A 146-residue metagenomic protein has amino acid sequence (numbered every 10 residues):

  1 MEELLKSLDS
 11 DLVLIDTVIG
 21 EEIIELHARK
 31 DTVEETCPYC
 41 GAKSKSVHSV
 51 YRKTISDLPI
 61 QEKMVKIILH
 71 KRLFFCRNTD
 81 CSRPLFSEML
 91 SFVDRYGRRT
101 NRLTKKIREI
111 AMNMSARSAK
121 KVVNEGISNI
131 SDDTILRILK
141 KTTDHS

Functional and structural regions predicted by a protein language model:
M1-R83, S87-M89, V93: Short, conserved DNA-binding cores of transcription-related domains
I55-S146: Short, positively charged, Gly/Tyr-enriched micro-motifs that form contact patches at catalytic or ligand/partner
